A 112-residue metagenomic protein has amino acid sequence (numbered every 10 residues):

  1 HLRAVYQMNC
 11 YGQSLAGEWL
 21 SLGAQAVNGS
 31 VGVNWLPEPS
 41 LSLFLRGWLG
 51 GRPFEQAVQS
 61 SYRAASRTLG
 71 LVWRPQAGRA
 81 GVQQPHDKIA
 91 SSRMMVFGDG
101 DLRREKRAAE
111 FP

Functional and structural regions predicted by a protein language model:
R3-P112: Active-site-proximal C-terminal subdomain of hydrolase catalytic domains
